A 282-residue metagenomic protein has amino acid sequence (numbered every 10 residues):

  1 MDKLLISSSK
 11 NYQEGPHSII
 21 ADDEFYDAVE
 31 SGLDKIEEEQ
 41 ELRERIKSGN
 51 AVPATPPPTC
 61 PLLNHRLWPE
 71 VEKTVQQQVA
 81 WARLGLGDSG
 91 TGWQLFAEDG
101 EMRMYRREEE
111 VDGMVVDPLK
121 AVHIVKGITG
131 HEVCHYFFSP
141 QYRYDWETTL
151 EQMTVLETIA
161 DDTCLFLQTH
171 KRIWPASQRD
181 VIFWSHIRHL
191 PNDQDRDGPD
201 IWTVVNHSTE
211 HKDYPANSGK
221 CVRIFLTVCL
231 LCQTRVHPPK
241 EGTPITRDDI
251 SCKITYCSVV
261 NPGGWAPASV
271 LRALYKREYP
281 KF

Functional and structural regions predicted by a protein language model:
M1-F282: Eukaryotic helix-grip
